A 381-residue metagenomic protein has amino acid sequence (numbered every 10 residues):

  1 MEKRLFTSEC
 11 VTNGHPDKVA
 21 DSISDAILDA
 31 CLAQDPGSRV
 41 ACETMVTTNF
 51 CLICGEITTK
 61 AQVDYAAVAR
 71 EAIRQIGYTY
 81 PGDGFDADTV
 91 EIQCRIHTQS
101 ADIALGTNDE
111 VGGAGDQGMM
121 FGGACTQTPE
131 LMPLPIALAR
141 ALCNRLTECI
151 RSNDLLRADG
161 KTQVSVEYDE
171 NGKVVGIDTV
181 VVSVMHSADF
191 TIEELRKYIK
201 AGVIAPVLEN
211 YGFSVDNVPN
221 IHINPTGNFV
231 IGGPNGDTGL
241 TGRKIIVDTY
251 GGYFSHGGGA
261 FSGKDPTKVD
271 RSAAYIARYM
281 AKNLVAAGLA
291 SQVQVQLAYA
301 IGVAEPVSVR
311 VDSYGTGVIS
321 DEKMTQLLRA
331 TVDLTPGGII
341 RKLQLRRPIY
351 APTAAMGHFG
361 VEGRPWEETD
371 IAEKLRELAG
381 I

Functional and structural regions predicted by a protein language model:
M1-A41: N-terminal, positively charged regions that mediate nucleic acid binding
T7, A67, R74-I231, A355 (+2 more regions): Glycine-rich, mobile lid/loop segments that gate access to catalytic sites or pores
E9-V11, H15-A20, G113-Q127, V230-F254 (+2 more regions): Conserved phosphate/anionic-ligand binding catalytic regions in large, soluble enzymes, centered on
S22-A26, A137, A141, S272-Y279: Short amphipathic alpha-helical face segments that pack within enzyme cores and frequently flank/anchor catalytic
S38-C42, G160-V166, P219-I223, L289-A300: A short glycine-rich, hydrophobically flanked beta-strand micro-motif that places a catalytic Asp/Glu for divalent metal
A41-T59, I301-E305: Short, charge-patterned binding micro-sites
T47, Q292, Y299-I381: Internal helix-turn-beta structural module
F190-L284: Glycine-rich anion/phosphate-binding loop at the beta-strand->alpha-helix junction
